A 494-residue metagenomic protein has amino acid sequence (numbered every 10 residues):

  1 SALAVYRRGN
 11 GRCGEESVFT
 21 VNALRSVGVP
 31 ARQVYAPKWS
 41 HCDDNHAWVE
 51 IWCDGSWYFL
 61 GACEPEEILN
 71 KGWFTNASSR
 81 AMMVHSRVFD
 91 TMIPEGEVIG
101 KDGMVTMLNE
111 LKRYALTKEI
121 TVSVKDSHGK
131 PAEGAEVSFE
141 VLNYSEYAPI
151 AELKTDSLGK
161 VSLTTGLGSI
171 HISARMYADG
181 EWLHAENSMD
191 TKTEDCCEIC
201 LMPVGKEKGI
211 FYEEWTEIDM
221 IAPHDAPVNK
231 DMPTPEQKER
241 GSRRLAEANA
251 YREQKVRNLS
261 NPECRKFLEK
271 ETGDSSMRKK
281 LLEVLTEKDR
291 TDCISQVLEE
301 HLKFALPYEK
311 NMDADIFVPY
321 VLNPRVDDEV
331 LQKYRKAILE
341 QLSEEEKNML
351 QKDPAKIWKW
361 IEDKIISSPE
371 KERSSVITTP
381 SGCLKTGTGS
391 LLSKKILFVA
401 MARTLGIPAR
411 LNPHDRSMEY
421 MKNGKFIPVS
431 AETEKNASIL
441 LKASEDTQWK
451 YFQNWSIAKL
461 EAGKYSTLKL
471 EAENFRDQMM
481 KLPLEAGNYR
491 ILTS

Functional and structural regions predicted by a protein language model:
S1-A4, R8-K101, I172-S173, M349 (+4 more regions): Hydrophobic/aromatic-rich core segments of domains that either
S1-R8, E236-T386, I396: Secondary-structure boundary elements
C53, D126, M176-G180: Surface-exposed loop/turn motifs at beta-strand-loop junctions within extracellular Ig-like and Fibronectin type III
K101-R113, S188-N229, S494: Extracellular beta-sheet/turn segments enriched in Thr/Pro/Gly and aliphatic residues
K118-G129, A437-T447: A short, amphipathic beta-strand motif
A135-L142, W455-A458: Hydrophobic beta-strand segments
N143-T165, A462-Q478: Short, acidic Ser/Thr/Gly-rich low-complexity loop/linker segments typical of extracellular and cell-surface proteins
A178-A185, S494: Short acidic/polar inter-strand loop motif in beta-rich domains
